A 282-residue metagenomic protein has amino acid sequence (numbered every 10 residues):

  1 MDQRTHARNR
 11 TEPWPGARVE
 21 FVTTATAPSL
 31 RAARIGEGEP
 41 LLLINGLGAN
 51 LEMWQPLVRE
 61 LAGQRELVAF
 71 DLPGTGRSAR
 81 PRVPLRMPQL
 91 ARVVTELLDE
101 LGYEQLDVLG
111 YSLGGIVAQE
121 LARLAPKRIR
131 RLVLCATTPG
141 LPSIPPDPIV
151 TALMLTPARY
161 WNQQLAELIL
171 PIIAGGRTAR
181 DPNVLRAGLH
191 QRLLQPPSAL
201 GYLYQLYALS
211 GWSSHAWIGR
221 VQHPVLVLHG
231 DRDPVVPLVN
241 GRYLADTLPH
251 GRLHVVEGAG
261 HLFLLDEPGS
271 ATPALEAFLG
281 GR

Functional and structural regions predicted by a protein language model:
M1-L41, G63-R65, G280-R282: Alpha/beta-hydrolase fold catalytic core
P28-A79: Conserved HGGG/HGGXW glycine-rich cap/lid loop of the alpha/beta-hydrolase fold
A69-L109: Active-site loop/oxyanion-hole signature of alpha/beta-hydrolase fold enzymes
R123, R130-Y160: Flexible "cap/lid" loop of the alpha/beta hydrolase fold
S143, Q163-W217: Conserved alpha/beta-hydrolase catalytic His-Asp/Glu region
V221, V227-H229, D233: Short beta-strand/loop motif that positions the catalytic acidic residue of the alpha/beta-hydrolase fold
P234-N240: Conserved alpha/beta-hydrolase "acid-adjacent" motif
A259-T272: Catalytic histidine-centered segment of alpha/beta-hydrolase-like enzymes
